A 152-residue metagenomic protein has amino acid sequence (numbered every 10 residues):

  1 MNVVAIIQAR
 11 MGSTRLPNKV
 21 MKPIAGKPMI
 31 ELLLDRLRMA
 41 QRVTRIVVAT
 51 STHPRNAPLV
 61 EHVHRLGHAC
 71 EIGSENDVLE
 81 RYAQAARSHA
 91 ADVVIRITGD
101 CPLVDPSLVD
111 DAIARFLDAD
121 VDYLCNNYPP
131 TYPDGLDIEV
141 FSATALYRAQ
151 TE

Functional and structural regions predicted by a protein language model:
N2-T50, A57: N-terminal glycine-rich phosphate-binding loop and ensuing alpha1 helix
S51, S74, G99-C101: Short acidic donor-binding/metal-coordinating loop in glycosyltransferase active sites
R55-R65: Acidic helix N-cap motif at the loop->helix transition within catalytic regions of sugar-transfer enzymes
H64-N76, R87: Conserved donor nucleotide-binding strand/loop of the catalytic core
Q84, H89, C101, D105-T131: Conserved donor-nucleotide/metal-binding helix-loop-beta segment in metal-dependent transferases, i.e., the alpha-helix
V94-I95: Short aromatic/hydrophobic "clamp" motif used to bind/position activated sugar donors
L136-F141: Short glycine- and hydrophobic/aromatic-rich loop-to-beta-strand nucleating segment in the catalytic cores
T144-E152: Aromatic-glycine-rich donor-binding/catalytic loop that engages nucleotide-sugar donors across glycosyltransferases
